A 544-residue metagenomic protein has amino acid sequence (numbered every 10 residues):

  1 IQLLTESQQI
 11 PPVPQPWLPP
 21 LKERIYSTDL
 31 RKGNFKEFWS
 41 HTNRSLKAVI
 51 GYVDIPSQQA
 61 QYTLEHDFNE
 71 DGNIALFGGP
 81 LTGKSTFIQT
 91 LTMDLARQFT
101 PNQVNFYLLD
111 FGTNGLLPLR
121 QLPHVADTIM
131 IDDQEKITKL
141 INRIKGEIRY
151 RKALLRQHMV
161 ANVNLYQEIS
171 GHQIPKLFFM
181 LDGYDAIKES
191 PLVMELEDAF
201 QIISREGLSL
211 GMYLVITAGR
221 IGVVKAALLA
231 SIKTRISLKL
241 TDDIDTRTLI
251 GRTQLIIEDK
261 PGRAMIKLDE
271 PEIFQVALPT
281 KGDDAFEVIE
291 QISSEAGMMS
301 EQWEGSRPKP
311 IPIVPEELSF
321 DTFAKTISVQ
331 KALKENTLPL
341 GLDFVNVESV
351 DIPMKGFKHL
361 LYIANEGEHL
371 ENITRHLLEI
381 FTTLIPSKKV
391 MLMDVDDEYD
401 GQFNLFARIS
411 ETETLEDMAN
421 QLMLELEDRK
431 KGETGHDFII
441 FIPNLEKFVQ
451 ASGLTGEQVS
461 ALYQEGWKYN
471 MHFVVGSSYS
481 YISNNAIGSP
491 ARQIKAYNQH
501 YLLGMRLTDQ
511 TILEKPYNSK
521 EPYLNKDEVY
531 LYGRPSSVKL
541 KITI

Functional and structural regions predicted by a protein language model:
I1-G51, K225-L342, S349, N485-I544: Phosphate-binding and hydrolysis-coupling loops of NTP-dependent motor/remodeling domains
N34-L240, I244, I257, D269 (+3 more regions): P-loop NTPase catalytic phosphate-binding loop
